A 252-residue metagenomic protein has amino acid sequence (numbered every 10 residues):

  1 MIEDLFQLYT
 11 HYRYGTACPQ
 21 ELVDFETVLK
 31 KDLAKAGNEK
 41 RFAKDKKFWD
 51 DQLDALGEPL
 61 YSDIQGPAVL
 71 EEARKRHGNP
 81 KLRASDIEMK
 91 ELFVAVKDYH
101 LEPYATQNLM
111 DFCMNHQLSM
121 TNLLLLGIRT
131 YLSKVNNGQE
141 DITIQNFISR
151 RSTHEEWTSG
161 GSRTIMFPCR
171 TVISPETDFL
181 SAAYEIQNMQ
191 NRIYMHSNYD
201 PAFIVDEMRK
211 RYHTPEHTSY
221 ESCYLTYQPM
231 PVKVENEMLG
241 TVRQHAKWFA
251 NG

Functional and structural regions predicted by a protein language model:
M1-E26: Active-site-proximal acidic secondary-structure segment that organizes catalysis
I2-L5, M120-R129: Short amphipathic alpha-helical segments
F6-R13, R129-S133, N191: Short amphipathic alpha-helical signal-transduction/dimerization elements
Q7, F25-A95: Short amphipathic alpha-helices and their capping loops
H11-C18, L56, L60, S197: Short loop/turn hinge sites at secondary-structure boundaries
K35-W49, L60, F112-T121, L125 (+1 more regions): His-Asp-centered acyl/peptidyl-transfer active-site segments
L92, Y104-A105, S162: Alpha-helix N-cap/N′ positions at the starts of helices
V96-N108: Short amphipathic alpha-helix starts
